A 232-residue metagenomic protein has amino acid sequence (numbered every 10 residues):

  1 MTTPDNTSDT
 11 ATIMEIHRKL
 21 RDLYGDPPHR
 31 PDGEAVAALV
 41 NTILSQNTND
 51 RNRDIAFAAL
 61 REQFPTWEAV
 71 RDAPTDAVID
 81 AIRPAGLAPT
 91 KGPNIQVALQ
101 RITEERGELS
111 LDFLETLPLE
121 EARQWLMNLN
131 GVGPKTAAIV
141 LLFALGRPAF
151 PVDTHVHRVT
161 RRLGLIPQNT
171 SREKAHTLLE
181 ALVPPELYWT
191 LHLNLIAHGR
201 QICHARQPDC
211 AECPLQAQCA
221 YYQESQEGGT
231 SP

Functional and structural regions predicted by a protein language model:
P4-G229: Catalytic cores of DNA base-excision repair glycosylases
